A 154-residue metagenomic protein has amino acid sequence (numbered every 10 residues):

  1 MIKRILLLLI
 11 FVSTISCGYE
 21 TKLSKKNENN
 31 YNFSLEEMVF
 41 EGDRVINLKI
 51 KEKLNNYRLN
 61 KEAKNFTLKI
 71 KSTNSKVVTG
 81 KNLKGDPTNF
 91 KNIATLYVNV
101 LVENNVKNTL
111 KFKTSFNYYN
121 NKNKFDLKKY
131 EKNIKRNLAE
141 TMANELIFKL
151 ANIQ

Functional and structural regions predicted by a protein language model:
M1-C17: Sec-dependent bacterial lipoprotein signal peptides
T14-S34: Bacterial Sec signal peptide processing site at the extreme N-terminus
K22, V77-V78, I153: Short beta-strands and strand-coil junctions in structured, solvent-facing domains, enriched
N29-F40, N123: Acidic/histidine-rich, surface-exposed loop or edge segments in extracytoplasmic proteins
M38-A63: N-terminal secretory signal peptides
G42, I46, T88, Y130 (+2 more regions): Conserved acidic
E52, K61-N133, N144: Surface-exposed short loop/turn segments
K129-Q154: Short, well-ordered alpha-helical segments
